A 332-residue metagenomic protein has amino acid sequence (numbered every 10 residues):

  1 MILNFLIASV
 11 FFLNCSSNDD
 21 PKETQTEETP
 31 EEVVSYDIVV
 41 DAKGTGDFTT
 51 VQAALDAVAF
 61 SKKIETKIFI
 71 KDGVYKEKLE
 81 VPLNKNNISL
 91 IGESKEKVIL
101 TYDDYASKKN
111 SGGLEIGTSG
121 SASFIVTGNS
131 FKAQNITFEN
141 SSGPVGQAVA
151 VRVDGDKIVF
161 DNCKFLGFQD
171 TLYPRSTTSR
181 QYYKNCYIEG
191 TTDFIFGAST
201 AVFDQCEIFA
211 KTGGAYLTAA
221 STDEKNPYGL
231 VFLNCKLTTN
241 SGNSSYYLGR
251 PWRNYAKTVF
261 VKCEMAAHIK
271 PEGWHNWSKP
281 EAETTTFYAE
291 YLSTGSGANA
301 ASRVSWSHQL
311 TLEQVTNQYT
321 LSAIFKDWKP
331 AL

Functional and structural regions predicted by a protein language model:
I2-F12: Bacterial N-terminal signal peptides
V10-V33: Bacterial Sec-dependent N-terminal signal peptides
T26-L332: Sequence-level preference for short, compositionally simple segments enriched in small aliphatic or small polar residues
